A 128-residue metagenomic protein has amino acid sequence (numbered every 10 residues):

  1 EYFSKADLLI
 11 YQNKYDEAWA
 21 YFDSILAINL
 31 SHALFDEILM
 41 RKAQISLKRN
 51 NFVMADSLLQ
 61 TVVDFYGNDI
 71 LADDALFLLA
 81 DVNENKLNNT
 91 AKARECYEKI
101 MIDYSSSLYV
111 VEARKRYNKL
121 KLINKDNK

Functional and structural regions predicted by a protein language model:
E1-K128: Acidic, polar-rich low-complexity tracts and alpha-helical solenoid repeat scaffolds
